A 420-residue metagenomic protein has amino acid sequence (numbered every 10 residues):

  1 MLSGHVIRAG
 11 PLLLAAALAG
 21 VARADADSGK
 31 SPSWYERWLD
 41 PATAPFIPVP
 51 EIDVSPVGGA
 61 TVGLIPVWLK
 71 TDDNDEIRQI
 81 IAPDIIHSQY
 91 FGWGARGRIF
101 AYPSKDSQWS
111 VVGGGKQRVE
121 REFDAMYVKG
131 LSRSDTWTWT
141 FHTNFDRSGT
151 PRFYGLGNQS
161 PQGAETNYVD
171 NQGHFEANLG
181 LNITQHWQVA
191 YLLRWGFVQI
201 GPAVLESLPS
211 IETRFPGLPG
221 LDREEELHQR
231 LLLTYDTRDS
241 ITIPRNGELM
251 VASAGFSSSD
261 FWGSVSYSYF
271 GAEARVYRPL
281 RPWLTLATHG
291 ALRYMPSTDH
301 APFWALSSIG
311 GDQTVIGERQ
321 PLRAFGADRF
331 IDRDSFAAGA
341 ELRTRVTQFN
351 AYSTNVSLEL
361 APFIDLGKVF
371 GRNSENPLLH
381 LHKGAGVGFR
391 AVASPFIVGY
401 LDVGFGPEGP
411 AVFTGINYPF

Functional and structural regions predicted by a protein language model:
M1-P32: Cleavable N-terminal export/targeting peptides
A24-T136, Q188-L192, I200-P202, E212-R245 (+5 more regions): Outer-membrane beta-barrel initiation region
D27, E212-D222, E226-S353, L358 (+1 more regions): C-terminal outer-membrane beta-barrel translocator/porin domains of Gram-negative envelope proteins and their
I52-V54, L64, P83-H87, A95-G97 (+12 more regions): Transmembrane beta-barrel strands of outer-membrane/channel proteins
G63-I65, G94-G97, E122-V128, P151-Q159 (+7 more regions): Outer-membrane beta-barrel translocator domains and adjoining extracellular loop/strand segments of Gram-negative
D84, V112-G113, Q159-E165, R214-G220 (+4 more regions): Extracellular loop and loop/strand-boundary signature of outer-membrane beta-barrel proteins
I86-Y102, S110-H174, N178, L292-V315 (+1 more regions): Outer-membrane beta-barrel translocator/channel fold
L231, F389-A391, G409-F420: Outer-membrane beta-barrel "beta-signal"
